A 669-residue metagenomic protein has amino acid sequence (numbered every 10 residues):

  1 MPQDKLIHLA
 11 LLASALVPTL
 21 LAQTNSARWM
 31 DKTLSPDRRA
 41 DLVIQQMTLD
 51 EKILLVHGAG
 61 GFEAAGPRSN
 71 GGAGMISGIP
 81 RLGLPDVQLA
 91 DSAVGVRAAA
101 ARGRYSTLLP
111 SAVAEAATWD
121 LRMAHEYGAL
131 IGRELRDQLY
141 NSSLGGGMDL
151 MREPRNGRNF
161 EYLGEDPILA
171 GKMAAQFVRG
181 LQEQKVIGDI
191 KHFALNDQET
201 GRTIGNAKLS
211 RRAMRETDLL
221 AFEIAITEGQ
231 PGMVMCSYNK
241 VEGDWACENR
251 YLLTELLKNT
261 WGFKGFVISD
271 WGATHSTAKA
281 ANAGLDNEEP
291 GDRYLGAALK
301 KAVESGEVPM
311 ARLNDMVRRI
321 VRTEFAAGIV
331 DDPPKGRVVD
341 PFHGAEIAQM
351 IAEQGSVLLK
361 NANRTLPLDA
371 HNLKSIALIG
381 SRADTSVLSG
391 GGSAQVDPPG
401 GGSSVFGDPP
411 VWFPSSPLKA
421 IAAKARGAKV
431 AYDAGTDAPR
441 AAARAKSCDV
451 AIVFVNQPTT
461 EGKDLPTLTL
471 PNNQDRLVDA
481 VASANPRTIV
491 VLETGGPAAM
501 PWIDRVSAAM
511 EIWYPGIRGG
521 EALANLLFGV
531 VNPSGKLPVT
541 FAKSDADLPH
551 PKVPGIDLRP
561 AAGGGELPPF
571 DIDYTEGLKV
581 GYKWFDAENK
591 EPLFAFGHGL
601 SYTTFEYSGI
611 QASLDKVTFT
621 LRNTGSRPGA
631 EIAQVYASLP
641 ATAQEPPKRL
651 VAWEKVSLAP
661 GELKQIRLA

Functional and structural regions predicted by a protein language model:
M1-K5: N-terminal secretory signal peptides that target proteins for export/translocation
H8-T19: Bacterial N-terminal signal peptides
A22-A669: Glycoside hydrolase catalytic-domain context in secreted enzymes
